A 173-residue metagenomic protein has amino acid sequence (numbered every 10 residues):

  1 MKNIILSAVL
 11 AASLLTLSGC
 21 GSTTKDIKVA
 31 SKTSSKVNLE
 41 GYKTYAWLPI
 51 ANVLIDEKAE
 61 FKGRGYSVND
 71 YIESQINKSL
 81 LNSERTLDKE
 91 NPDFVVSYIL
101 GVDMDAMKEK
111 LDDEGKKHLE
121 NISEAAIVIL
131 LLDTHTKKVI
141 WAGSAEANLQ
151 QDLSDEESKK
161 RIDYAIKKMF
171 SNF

Functional and structural regions predicted by a protein language model:
M1-A8: Bacterial N-terminal signal peptides that target proteins for export
N3, S18-Q75: A structural "domain/chain start" motif
A11-S18: Hydrophobic h-region of N-terminal signal peptides that target proteins for export in Gram-negative bacteria
G21-V37, I122-A126, D133-F173: C-terminal/domain-edge helix-coil "capping" segments
A59-S67, E84-R85, Q151-E156: Second-shell loop/turn segments in exported
V68, I72, I76, S158 (+1 more regions): Stable alpha-helical elements in mature extracytoplasmic
S83, F94-I140, S144-N148: Surface-exposed short loop/turn segments
L87-P92: Short, glycine-/polar-rich solvent-exposed loops and beta-turns at beta-strand/coil boundaries
